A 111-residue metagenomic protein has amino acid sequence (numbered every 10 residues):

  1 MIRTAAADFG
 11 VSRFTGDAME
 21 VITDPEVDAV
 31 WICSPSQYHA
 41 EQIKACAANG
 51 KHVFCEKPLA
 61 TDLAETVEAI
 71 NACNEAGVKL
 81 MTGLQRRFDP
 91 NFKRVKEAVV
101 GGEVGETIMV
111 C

Functional and structural regions predicted by a protein language model:
M1: Short, polar loop motifs at secondary-structure junctions
T4, F9-A72: Beta-loop-alpha module in the N-terminal Rossmann-like domain of NAD(P)-dependent dehydrogenases, especially those
A60-C111: A contiguous active-site-proximal alpha/beta segment in oxidoreductase catalytic domains
